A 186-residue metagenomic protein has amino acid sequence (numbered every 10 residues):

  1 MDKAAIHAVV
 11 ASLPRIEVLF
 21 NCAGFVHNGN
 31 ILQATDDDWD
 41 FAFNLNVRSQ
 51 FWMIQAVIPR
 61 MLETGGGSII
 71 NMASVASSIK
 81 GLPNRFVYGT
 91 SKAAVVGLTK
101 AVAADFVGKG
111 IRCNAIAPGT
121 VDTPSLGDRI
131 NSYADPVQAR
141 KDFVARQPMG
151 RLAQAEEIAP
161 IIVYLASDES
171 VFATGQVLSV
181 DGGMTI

Functional and structural regions predicted by a protein language model:
A23-H27, G182-G183: Conserved NAD(P)H cofactor-binding loop of Rossmann-fold oxidoreductase domains
N30-I31, D38-F43, F143: Substrate-binding pocket helix/loop in short-chain dehydrogenase/reductase
F51, R151-V180, T185: C-terminal substrate-recognition "lid" of short-chain dehydrogenase/reductases
I54, S91, T99: Active-site helix of classical SDR
P59, A104-G108, V171: Alpha-helical segment proximal to the catalytic Tyr-Lys
S74: Residue(s) in the substrate-gating loop at a strand-loop-helix junction that position the organic substrate next
P118-D128: Short, flexible catalytic-loop segment of classical short-chain dehydrogenase/reductase
